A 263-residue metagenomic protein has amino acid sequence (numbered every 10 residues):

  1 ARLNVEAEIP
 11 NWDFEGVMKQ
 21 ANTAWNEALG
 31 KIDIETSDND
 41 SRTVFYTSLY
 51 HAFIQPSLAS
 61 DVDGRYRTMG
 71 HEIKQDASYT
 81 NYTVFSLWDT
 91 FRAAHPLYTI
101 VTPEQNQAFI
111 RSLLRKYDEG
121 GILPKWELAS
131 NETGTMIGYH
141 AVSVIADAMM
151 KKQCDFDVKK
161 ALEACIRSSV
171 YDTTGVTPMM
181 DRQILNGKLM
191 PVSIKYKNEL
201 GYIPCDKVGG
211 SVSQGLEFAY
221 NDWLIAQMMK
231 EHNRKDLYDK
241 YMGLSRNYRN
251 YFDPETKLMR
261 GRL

Functional and structural regions predicted by a protein language model:
A1-N81, R115, I122-K125, D155 (+1 more regions): Acidic/polar, glycine-enriched structural segments that form the non-catalytic walls/loops of the carbohydrate-binding
E35, T80-V84, F91-P96, I100-Q107 (+2 more regions): A conserved hydrophobic secondary-structure block that centers on an alpha-helix together with its immediately flanking
T36-S41, L58-D63, I100-I110, M149-E163 (+1 more regions): Structural helix-adjacent loops and short alpha-helical linkers that scaffold large soluble proteins
D40-S41, T80-D89, T133-A141, Q214-F218 (+2 more regions): Secondary-structure capping and boundary motifs in well-ordered enzyme cores
T47-D61, S86-N106, A146-K152, W223-H232: Alpha-helical support elements that line or immediately flank enzyme active sites and cofactor-binding pockets
P56, T102-P124, A161-T177, P191-I203 (+1 more regions): Long, well-ordered core segments of solenoidal/helical folds
T133, I137, V142-E217: Active-site lining segments of carbohydrate-active enzymes
A226, K230-L263: Catalytic cores of carbohydrate-active enzymes
